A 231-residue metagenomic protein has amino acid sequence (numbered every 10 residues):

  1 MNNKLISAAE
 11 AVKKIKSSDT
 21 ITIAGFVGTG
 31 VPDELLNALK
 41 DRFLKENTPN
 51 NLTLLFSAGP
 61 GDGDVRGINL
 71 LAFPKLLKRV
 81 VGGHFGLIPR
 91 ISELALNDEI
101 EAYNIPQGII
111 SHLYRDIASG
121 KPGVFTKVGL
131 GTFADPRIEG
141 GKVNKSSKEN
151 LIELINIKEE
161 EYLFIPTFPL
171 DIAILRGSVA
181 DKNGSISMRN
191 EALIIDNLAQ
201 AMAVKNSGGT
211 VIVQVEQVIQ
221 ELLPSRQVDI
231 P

Functional and structural regions predicted by a protein language model:
M1-P231: Conserved alpha/beta enzyme-core scaffold
